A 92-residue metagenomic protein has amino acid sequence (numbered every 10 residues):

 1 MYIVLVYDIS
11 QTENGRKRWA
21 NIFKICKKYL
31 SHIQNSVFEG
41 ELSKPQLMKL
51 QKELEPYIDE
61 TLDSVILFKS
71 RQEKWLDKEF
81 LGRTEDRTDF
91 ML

Functional and structural regions predicted by a protein language model:
M1-V37, E41, Q46: Extended, hydrophobic alpha-helical segments
Q34-S64, K69-S70: Short, intrinsically disordered low-complexity segments
P56-L92: C-terminal structural segments of small proteins and small subunits
